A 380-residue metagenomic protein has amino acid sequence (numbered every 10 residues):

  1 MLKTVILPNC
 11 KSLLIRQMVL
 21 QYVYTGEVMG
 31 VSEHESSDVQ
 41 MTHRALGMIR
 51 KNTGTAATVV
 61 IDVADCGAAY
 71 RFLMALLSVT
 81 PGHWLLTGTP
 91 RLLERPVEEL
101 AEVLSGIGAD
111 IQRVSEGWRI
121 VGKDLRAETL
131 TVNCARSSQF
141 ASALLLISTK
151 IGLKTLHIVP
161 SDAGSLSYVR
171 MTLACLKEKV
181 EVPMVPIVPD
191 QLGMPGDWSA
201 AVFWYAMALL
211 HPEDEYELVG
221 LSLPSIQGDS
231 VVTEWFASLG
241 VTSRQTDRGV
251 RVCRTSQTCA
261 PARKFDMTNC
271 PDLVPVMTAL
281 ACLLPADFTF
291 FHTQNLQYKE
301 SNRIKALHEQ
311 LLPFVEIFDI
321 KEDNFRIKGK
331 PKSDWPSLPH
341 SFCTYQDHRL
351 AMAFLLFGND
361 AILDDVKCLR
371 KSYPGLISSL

Functional and structural regions predicted by a protein language model:
M1-L380: Short, structured segments at the rim of ligand-binding sites
